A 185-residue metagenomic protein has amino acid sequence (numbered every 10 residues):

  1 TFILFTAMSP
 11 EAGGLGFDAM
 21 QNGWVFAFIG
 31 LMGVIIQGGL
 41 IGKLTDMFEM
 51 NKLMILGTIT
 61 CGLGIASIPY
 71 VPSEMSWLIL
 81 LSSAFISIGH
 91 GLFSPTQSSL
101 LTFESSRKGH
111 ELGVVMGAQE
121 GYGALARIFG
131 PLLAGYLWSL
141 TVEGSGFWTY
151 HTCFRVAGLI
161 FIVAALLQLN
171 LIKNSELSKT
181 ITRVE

Functional and structural regions predicted by a protein language model:
E11-M32: Loop-to-transmembrane helix entry
D18-M20, Y136-F161: A membrane-interface helix-boundary motif in multi-pass transporters
I35-M50, W138: Helix-to-loop junctions at the C-terminal end of transmembrane segments in multipass secondary transporters
I59-S73: C-terminal ends and interior cores of transmembrane alpha-helices in multi-pass membrane transporters/permeases
I68, R155-E185: Multi-pass alpha-helical transporter architecture, strongest for 12-TM Major Facilitator/SLC carriers used
S76-F93: Hydrophobic core of transmembrane alpha-helices in multi-pass small-molecule transporters, especially MFS/SLC-type
L92-K108: Intracellular juxtamembrane helix-capping segments at the cytosolic ends of symmetry-related transmembrane helices
G109-V142: A late C-terminal transmembrane helix in Major Facilitator Superfamily
